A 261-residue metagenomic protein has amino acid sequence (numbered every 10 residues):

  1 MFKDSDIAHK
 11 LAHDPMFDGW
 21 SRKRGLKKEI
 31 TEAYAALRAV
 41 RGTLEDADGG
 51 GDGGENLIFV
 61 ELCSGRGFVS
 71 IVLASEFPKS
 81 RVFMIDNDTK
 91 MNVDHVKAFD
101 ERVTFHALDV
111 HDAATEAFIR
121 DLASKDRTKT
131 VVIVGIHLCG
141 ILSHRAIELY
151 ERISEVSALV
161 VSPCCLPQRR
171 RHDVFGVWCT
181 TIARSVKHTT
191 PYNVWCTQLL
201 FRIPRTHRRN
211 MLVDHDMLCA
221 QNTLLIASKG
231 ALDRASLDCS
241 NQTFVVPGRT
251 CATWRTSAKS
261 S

Functional and structural regions predicted by a protein language model:
M1-S261: Class I S-adenosyl-L-methionine
